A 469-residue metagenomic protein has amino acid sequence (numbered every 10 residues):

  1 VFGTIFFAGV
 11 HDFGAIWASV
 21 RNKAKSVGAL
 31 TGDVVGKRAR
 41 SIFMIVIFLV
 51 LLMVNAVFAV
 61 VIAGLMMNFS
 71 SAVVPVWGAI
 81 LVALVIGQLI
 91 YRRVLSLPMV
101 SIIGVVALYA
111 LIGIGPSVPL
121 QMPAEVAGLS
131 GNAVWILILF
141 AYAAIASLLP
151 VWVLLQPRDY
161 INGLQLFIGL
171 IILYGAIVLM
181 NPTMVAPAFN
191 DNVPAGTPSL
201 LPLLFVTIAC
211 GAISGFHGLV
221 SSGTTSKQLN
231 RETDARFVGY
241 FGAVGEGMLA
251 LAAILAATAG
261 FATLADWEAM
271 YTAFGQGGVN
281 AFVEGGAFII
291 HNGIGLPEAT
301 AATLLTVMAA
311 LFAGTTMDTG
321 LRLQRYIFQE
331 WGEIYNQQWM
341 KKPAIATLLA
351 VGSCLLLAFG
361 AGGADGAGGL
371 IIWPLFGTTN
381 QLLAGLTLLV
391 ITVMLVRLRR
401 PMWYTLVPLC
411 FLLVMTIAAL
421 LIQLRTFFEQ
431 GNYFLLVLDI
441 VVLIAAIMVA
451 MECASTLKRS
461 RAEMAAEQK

Functional and structural regions predicted by a protein language model:
V1-N22, D33-K37, V54-N68, F237-L264 (+3 more regions): Membrane-interface helix-loop-helix modules in multi-pass membrane proteins
F2, V10-A39, N190, T224-D234 (+3 more regions): Flexible loop linkers connecting adjacent transmembrane helices in multi-pass alpha-helical membrane transporters
F7-K23, V27-A79, A83-V100, L108-L139 (+4 more regions): Helix-loop-helix module between adjacent transmembrane segments
V27, L149-L164, F216, V220-L249 (+3 more regions): Hydrophobic, small-residue-rich membrane helices and short re-entrant helix-turn-helix hairpins that build
V34-L52, F241-M248, A299-A301, A310 (+2 more regions): Loop-to-transmembrane helix boundary motifs in multi-pass membrane proteins
V105-W152, Q156, I161-N162, G175-L179 (+3 more regions): A generic transmembrane alpha-helix motif of multi-pass inner-membrane proteins
L129-L149, G175-P182, N192-E232, R236-F241 (+3 more regions): Hydrophobic, membrane-embedded alpha-helices of multi-pass small-molecule transporters
I177-D191, V244-E284, F359-A367: Extracellular/periplasmic helix-exit of transmembrane alpha-helices
